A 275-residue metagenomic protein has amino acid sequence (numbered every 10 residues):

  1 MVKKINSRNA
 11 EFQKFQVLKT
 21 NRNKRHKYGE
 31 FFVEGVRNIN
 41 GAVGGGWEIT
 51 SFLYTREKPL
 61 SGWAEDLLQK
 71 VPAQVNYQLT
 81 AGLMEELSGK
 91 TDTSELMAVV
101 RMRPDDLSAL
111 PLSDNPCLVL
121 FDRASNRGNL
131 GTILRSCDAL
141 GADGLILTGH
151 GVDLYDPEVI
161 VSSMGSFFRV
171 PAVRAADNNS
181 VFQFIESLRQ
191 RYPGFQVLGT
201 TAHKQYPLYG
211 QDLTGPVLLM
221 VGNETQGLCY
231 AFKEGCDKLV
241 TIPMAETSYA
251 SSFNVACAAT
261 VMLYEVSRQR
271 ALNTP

Functional and structural regions predicted by a protein language model:
M1-G62, G151-V152: Boundary-proximal intrinsically disordered activation/regulatory segments immediately upstream of a helical core
K3-N6, V75-T80, P171-V181: Short acidic-hydrophobic, aromatic-tinged amphipathic segments that line or gate anion-handling sites
G29, F121-S125, P243-S251: Short pre-catalytic strand/loop immediately N-terminal to key active-site residues, enriched for Gly-Thr
L68, N76-S94: Glycine/small-residue-rich loop that forms an oxyanion/phosphate-binding "nest" at active or ligand-binding sites
K70, P104-H203: RNA substrate-binding interface of SAM-dependent RNA methyltransferases
D138-L140, L154, V159-F168, Y230-P275: Structured adenosyl-cofactor binding patch, chiefly the S-adenosyl-L-methionine
L198-Y249: Active-site/ligand-binding-proximal alpha/beta "capping" segment
